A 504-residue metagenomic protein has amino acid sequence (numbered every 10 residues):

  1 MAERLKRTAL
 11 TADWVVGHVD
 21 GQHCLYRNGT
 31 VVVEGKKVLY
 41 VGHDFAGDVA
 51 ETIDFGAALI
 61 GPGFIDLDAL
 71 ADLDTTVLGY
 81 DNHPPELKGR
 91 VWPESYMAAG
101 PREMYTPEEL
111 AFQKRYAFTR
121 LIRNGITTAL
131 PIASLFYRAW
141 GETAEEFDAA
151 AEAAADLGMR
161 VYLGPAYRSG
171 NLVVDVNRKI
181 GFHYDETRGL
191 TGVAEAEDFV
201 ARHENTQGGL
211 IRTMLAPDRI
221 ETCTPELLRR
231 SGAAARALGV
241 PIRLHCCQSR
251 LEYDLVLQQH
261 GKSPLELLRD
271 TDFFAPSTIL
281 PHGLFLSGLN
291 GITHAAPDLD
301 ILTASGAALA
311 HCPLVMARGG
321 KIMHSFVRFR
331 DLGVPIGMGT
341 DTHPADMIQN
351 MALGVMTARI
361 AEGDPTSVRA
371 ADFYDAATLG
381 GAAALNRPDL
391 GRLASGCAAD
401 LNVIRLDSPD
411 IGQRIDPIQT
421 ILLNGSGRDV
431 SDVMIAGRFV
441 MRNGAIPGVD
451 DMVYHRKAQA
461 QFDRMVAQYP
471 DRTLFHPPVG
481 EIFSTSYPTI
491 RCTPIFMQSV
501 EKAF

Functional and structural regions predicted by a protein language model:
M1-G47, A58-I60, F64: N-terminal metal-binding scaffold of metallo-dependent hydrolase/deaminase domains
V15-N28, V41, T293, G319-K321 (+2 more regions): Acidic, glycine-enriched loop/beta-strand segments at the rims of small-molecule binding/catalytic pockets
V19, A399-H455: C-terminal cap of metal-dependent C-N hydrolases
A58-Y80: Di-metal (Zn2+ and/or Mg2+/Mn2+) metal-binding site signature of metallo-dependent hydrolases with the MBL/beta-CASP
V77-L110, A139, G170-G189, R250-T278 (+4 more regions): Active-site gating loops and adjacent loop-to-helix segments of metal-dependent hydrolytic enzymes
G79-R160, G192-T206, Q459-A467: Alpha-helical scaffold segments that flank or form the walls of functional sites
W140-I292: Metal-coordinating catalytic core of metallo-dependent amide/deamination hydrolases
D270-S277, H324-S408, L423-S426: His/Asp/Glu-enriched, well-ordered alpha-helical/loop segment that forms or immediately abuts the divalent-metal
